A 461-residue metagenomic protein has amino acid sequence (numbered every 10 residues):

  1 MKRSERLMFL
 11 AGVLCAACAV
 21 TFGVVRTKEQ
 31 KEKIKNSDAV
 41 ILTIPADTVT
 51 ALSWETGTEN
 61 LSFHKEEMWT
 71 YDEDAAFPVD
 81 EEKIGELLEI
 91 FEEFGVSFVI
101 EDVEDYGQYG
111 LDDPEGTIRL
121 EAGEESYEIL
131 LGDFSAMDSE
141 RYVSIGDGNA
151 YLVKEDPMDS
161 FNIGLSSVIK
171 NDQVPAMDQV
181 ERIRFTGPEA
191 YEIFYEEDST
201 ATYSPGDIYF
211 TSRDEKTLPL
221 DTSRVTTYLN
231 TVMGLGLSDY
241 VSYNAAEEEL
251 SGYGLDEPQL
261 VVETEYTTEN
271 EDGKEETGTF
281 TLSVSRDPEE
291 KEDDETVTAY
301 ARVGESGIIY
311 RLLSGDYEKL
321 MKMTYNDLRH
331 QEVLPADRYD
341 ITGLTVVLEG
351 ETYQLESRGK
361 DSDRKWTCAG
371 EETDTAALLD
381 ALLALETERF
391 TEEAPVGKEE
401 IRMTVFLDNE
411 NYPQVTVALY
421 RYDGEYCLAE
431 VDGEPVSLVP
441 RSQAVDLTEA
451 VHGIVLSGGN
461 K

Functional and structural regions predicted by a protein language model:
M1-K461: Soluble, acidic/polar mature domains that operate outside membranes
